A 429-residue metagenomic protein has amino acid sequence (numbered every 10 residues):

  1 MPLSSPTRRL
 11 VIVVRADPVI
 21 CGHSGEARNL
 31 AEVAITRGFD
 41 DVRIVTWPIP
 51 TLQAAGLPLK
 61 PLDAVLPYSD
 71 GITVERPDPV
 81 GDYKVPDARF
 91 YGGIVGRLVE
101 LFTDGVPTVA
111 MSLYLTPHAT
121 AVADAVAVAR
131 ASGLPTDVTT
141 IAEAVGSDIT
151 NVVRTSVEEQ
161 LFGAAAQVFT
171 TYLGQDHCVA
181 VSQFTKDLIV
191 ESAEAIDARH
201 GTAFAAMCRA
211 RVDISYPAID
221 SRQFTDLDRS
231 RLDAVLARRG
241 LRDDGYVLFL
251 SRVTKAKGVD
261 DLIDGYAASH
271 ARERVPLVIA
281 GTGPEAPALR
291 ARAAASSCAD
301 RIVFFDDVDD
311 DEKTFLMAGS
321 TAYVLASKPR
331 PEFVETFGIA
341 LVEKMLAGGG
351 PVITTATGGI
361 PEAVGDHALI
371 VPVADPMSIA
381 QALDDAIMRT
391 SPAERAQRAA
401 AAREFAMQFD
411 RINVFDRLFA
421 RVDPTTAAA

Functional and structural regions predicted by a protein language model:
M1-D63: N-terminal subdomain of nucleotide-sugar transferases
V126, D244, P287-E312, A322: Nucleotide-activated donor-binding/catalytic signature segment of Leloir-type glycosyltransferases, i.e., the conserved
T139-A142, A166-R231: Donor nucleotide-sugar binding/catalytic pocket of nucleotide-sugar-dependent glycosyltransferases
V179, I214, I219-S221, L241-A267 (+1 more regions): Conserved donor-binding/catalytic core segment of Leloir-type glycosyltransferases
Q223, K257, A393-D423, A429: A charged, aromatic-enriched C-terminal amphipathic alpha-helix characteristic of glycosyltransferases across folds
A318-F333, G350: Acidic donor-binding loop of glycosyltransferase active sites
L346-T354: Short hydrophobic beta-strand element within catalytic cores of glycosyltransferases and related nucleotide-activated
T354, D366-M377, D385-S391: Conserved acidic donor-binding segment of nucleotide-sugar-dependent glycosyltransferases
